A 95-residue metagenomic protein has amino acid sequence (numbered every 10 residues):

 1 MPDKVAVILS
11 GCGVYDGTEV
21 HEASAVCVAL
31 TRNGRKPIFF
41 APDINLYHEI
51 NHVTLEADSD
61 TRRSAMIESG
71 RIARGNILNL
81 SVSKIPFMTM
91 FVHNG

Functional and structural regions predicted by a protein language model:
M1-G95: Extended, subdomain-level signal for the structured scaffold at the beginning of enzyme domains
